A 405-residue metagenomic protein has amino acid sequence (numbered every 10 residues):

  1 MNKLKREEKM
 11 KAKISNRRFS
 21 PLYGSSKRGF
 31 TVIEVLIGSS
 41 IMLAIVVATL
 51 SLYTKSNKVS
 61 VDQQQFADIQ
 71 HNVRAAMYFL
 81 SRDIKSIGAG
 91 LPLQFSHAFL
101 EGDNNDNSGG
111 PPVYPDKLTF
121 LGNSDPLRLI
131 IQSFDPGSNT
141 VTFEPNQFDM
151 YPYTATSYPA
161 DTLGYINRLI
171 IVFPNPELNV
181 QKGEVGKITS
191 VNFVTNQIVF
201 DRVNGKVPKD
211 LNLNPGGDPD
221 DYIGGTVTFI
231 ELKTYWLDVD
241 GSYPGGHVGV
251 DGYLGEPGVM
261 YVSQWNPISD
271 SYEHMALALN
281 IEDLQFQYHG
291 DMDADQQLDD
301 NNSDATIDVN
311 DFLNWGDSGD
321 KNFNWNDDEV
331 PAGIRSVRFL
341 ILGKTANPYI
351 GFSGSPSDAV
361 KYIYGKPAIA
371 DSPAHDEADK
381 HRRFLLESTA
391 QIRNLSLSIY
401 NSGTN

Functional and structural regions predicted by a protein language model:
M1-F30: N-terminal leader/signal peptides at the extreme start of proteins
N2, K11, S60, D135-G137 (+1 more regions): Short secondary-structure boundary/capping segments
K27, D68, A75, L91-Q94 (+7 more regions): Short linear sequence signals and composition-biased patches located at protein termini or domain-edge surfaces
R28-A89, Q391, L397-G403: Aliphatic-rich helix starts adjacent to a transmembrane/signal segment
M42, L169, V185, R338-F339: Beta-sheet entry/capping signal
L52, S56, P257-G258, Y288: A short secondary-structure junction motif
K55, Q132-S133, I350-F352: Short, solvent-exposed loop/turn and secondary-structure capping segments
N107-L211: Autoprocessing Asn-cyclization modules and mimics
